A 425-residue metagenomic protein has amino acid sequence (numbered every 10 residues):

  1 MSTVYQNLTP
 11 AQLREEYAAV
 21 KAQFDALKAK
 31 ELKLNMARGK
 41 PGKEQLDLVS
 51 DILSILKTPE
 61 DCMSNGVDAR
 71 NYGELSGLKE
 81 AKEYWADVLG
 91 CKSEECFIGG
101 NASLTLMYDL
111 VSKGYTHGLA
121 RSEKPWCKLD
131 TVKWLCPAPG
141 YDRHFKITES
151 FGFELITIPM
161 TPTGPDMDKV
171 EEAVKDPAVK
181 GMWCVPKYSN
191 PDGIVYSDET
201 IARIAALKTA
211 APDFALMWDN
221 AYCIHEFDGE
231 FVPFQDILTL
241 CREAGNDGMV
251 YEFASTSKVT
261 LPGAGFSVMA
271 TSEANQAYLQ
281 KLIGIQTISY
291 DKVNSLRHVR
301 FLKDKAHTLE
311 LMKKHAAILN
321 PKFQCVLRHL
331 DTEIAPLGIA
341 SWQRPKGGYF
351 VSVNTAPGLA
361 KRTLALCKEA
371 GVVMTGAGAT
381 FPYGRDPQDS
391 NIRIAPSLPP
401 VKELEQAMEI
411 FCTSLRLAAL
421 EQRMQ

Functional and structural regions predicted by a protein language model:
S2-S76, E80-A81, A86-D87, E369-V372: N-terminal "arm"/small-domain region of PLP-dependent enzymes with the aminotransferase-like
D61-C62, V67-P212, C223-G245, A360 (+2 more regions): Conserved core of the PLP fold type I
G99, L238-N320, E333, L420: Conserved core segment of the aminotransferase class I/II
N220: Walker B catalytic acidic pair
T271, S352-P357, M374-R416: Conserved PLP-binding active-site segment of the aspartate aminotransferase-like
K313-L327, I339-N354: Conserved glycine-rich beta-strand-loop-beta hairpin in the small C-terminal domain of fold type I
T363-E369, A407-C412: Short amphipathic alpha-helices in soluble, non-transmembrane regions that often serve as interface/regulatory elements
